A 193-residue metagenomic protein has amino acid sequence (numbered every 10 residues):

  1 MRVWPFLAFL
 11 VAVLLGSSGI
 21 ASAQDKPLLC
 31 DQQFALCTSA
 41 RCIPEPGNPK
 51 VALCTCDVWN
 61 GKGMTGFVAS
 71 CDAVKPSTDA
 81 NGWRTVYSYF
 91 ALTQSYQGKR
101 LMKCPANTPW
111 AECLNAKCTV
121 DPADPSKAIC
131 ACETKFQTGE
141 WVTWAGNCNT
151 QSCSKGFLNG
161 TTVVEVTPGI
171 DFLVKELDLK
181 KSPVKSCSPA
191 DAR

Functional and structural regions predicted by a protein language model:
M1-P5: Positively charged n-region of N-terminal signal peptides that target proteins for export
L7-S17: Bacterial N-terminal signal peptides
G19-A23: Sec/Tat signal peptide C-region and signal peptidase I cleavage site
Q24-R193: Mitochondrial intermembrane space
